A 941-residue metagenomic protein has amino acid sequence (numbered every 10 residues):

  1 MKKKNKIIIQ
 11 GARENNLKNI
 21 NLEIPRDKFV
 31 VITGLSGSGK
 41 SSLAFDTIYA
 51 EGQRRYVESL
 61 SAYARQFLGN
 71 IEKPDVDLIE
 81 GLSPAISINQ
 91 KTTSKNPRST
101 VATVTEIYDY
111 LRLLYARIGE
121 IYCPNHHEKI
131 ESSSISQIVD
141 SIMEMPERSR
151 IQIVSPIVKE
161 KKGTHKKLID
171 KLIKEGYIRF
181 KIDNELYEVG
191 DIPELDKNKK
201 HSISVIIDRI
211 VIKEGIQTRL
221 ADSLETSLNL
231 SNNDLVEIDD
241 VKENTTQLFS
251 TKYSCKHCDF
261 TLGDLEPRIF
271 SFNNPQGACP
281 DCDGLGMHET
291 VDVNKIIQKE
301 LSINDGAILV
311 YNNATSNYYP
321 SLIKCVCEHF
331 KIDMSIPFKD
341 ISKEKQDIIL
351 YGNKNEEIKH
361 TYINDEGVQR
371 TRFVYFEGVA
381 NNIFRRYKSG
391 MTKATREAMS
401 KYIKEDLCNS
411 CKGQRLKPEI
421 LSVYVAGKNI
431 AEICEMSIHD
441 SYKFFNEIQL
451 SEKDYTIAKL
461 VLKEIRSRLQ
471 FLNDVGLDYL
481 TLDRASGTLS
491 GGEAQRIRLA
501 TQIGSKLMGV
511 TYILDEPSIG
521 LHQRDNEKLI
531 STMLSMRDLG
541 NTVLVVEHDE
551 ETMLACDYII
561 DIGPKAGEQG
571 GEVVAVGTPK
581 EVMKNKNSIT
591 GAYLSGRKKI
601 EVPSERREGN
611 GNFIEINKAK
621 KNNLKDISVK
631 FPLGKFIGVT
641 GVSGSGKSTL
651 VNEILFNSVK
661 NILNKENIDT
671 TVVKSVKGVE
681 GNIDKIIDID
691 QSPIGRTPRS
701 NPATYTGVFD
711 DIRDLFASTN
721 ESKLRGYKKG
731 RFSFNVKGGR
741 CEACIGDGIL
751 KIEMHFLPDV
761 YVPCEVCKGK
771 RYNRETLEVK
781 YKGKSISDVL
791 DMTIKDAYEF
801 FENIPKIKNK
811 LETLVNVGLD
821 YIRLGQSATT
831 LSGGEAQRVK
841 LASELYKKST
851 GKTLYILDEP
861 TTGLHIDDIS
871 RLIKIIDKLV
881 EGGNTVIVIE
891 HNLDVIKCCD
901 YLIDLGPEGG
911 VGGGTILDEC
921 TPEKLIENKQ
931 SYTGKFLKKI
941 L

Functional and structural regions predicted by a protein language model:
M1-L941: Conserved phosphate-binding elements of NTP-dependent enzyme cores
